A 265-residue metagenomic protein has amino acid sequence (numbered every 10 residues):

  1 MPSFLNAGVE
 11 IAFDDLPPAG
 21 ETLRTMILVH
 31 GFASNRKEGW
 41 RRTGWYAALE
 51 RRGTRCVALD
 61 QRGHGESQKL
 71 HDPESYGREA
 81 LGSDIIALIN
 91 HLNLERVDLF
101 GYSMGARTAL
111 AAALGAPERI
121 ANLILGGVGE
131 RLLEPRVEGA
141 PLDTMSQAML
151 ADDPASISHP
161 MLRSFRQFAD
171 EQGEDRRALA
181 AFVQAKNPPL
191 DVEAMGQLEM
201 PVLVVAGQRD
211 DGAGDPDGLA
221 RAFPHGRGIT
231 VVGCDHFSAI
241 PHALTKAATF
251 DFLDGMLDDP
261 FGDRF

Functional and structural regions predicted by a protein language model:
M1-I11: N-terminal cap/lid segment of alpha/beta-hydrolase-fold proteins
V9-Q68: Conserved HGGG/HGGXW glycine-rich cap/lid loop of the alpha/beta-hydrolase fold
E79-V97: Conserved acidic catalytic loop of the alpha/beta-hydrolase fold
E95-L133: Conserved hydrolase catalytic core segment
R166-D191: Hydrophobic, aromatic-rich cap/lid helix
L198, V204-A206: Short beta-strand/loop motif that positions the catalytic acidic residue of the alpha/beta-hydrolase fold
D211-P216: Conserved alpha/beta-hydrolase "acid-adjacent" motif
C234-K246: Catalytic histidine-centered segment of alpha/beta-hydrolase-like enzymes
